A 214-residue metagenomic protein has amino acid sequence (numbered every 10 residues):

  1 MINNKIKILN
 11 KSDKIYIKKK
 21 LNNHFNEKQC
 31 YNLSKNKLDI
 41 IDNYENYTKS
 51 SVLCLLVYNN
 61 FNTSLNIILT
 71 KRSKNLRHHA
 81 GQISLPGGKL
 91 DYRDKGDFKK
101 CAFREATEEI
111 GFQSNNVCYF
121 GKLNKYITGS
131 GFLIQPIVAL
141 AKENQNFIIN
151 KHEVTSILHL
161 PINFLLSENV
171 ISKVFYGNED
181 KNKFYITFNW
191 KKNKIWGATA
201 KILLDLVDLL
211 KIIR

Functional and structural regions predicted by a protein language model:
M1-S84, K89-K122, Y126-N144, F175-Y176 (+1 more regions): N-terminal leader/linker segments that precede catalytic domains of diphosphate-processing enzymes
I149-K191: NUDIX/MutT-family hydrolases
